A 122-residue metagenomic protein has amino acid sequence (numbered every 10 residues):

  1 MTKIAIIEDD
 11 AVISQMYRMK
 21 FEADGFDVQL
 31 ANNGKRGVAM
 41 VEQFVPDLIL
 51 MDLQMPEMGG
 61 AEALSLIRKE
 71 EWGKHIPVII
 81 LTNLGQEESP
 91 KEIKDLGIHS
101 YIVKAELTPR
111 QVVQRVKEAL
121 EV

Functional and structural regions predicted by a protein language model:
E8: Conserved acidic carboxylate
Q15-A23: Charged docking surfaces used in two-component/phosphorelay signaling
L30-A39, G60: Helix N-cap/capping motif at the beta->alpha junctions
A39, A61-K74: Short amphipathic alpha-helix used as the core "switch/output" element in two-component signaling
F44-L50: Active-site beta3 strand of CheY-like receiver
D52, T82: Active-site residues of response regulator receiver
M55: Receiver (REC) domain active-site loop signature in two-component systems and cognate sites in sensor histidine kinases
